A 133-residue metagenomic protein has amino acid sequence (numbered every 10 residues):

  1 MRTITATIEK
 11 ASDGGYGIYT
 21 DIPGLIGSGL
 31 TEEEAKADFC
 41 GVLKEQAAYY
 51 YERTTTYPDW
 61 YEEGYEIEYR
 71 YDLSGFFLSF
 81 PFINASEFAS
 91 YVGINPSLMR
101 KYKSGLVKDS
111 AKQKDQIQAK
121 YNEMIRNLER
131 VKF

Functional and structural regions predicted by a protein language model:
M1-T3, G41-K103, V107-K112, R126-F133: Short, charged, surface-exposed hinge/linker loops at domain edges that act as mobile lids or interdomain connectors
M1-T55: DNA-contacting interfaces and partner/effector-binding or oligomerization modules in DNA-centric proteins
A37, K101, A119: DNA-binding alpha-helical recognition surfaces that contact promoter or target DNA
Q113-Q118: Hydrophobic micro-packing sites on short alpha-helices
